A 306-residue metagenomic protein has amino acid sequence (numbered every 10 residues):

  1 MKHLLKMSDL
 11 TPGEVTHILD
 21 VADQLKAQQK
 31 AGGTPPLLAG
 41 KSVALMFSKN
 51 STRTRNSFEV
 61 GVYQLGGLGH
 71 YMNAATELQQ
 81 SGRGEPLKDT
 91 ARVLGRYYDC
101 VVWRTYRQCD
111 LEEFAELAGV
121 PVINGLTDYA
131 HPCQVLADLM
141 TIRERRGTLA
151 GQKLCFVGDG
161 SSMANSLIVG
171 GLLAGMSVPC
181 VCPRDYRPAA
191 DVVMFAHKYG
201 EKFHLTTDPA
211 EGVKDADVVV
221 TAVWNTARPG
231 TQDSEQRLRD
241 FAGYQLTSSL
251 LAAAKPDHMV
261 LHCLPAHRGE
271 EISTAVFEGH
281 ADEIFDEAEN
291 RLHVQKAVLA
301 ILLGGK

Functional and structural regions predicted by a protein language model:
M1-N56, V60: Positively charged, low-complexity intrinsically disordered leader regions
S42-V43, F47-Y97: Active-site cofactor/substrate anionic-group-binding motifs, chiefly glycine- and Lys/Arg-rich phosphate-binding loops
S48-G61, E144-A222: Glycine-rich phosphate/diphosphate-binding loop of Rossmann-like nucleotide-binding domains
H70-L94, L117, L167-G170, R187-E201: Active-site-proximal loop->helix
G82, R92, D99-G170, H262: Anion-binding alpha/beta catalytic cores of soluble intermediary-metabolism enzymes, centered on
H197-A275: Rossmann-like adenosine-cofactor binding region
D257-H258, C263-K306: Adenosine-phosphate binding glycine-rich loop
